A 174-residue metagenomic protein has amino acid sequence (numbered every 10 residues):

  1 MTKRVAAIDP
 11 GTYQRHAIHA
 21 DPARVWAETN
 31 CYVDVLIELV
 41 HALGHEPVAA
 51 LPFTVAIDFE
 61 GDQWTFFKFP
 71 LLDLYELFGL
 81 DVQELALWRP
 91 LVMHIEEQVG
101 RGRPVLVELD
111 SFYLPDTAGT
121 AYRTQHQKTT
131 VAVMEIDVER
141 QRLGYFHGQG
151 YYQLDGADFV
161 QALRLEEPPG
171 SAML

Functional and structural regions predicted by a protein language model:
T2-M93: Cysteine-nucleophile protease catalytic domains, especially the papain-like/related folds used in DUB/UBL proteases
L39, E84, I95, V107-L109 (+3 more regions): Generic structural hydrophobic/aromatic packing signal, biased to beta-strands
H41-H45, R101, L165: A structural signal for alpha-helix termini and helix-coil/disorder junctions
F67-Q127: A broadly used, surface-exposed interaction patch
E96-R101, V131-M134, Y152-Q161: Short secondary-structure transition/capping segments
D110-F112, D137, Q149: Anionic group-transfer/hydrolysis microenvironments
T124-H147: Catalytic nucleophile-His microenvironment captured as a short glycine-rich beta-strand/loop that brackets
E139-L174: Noncatalytic regulatory segments and standalone regulatory/sensor domains
